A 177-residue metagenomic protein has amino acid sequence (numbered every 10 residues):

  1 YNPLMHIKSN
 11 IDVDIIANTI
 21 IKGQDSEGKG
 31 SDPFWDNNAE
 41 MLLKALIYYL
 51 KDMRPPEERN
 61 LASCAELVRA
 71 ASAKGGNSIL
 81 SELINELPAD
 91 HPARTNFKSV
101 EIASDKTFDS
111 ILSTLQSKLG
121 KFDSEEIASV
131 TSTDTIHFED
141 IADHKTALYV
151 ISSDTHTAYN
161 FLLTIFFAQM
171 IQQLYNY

Functional and structural regions predicted by a protein language model:
Y1-Y177: P-loop NTPase motor domains
